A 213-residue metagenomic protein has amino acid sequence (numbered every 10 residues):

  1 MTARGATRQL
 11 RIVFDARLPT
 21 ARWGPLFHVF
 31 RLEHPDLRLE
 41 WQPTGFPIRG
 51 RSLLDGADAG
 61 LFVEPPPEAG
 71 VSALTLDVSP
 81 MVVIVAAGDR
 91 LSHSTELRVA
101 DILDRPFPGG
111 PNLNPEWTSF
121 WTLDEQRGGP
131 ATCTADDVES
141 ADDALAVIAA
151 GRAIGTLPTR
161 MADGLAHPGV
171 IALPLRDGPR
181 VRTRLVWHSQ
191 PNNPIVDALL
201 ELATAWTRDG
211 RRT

Functional and structural regions predicted by a protein language model:
T2, A6-P67: Central regulatory/effector-binding core of bacterial HTH transcription factors
V13-L18, F62-P65, A87, G110-L113 (+2 more regions): Structural motif
L18-P25, L173-T213: A late-sequence structural motif
W23, T95, D104-G129, N193-V196: Secondary-structure junction motif
G45-G50, P111-I171: Hydrophobic hinge/microswitch elements
G60, V82, F107-P108, G155: Short, well-ordered beta-strand core segments
A69-L74, S79, D143-P191: Beta-alpha-beta core module
A73-M81, V85-F107: Flexible hinge/capping segments at coil-to-helix
